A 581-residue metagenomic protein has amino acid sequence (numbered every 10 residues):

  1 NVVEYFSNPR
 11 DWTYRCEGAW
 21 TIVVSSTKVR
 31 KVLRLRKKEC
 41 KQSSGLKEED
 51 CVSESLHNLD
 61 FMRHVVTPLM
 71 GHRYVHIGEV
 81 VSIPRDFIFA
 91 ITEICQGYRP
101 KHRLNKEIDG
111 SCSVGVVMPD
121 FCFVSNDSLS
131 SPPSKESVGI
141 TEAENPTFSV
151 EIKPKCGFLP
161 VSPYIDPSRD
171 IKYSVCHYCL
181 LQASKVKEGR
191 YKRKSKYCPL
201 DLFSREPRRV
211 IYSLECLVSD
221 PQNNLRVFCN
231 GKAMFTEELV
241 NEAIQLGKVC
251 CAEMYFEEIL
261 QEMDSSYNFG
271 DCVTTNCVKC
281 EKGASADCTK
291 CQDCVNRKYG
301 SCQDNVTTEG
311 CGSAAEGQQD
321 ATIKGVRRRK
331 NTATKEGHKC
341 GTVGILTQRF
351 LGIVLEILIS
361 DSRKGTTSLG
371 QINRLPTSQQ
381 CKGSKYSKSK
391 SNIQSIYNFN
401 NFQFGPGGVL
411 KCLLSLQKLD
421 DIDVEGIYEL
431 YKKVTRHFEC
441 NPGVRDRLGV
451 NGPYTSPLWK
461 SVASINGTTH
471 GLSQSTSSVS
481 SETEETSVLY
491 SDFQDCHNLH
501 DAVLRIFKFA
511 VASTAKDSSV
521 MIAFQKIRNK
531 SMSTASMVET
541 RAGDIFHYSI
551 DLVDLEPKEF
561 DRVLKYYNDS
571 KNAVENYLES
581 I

Functional and structural regions predicted by a protein language model:
N1-G283, D287-C294, K298-C302, G310 (+1 more regions): Conserved ATP-binding subdomain of kinase catalytic cores across diverse folds
V306, E316-G317: N-terminal low-complexity segments that are often proline-rich with Ser/Thr-Pro
